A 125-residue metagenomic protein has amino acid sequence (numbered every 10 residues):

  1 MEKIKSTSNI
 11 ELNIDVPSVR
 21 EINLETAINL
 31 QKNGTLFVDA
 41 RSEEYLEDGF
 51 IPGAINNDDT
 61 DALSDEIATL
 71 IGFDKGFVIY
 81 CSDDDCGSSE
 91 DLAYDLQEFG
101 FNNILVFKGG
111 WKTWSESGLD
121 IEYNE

Functional and structural regions predicted by a protein language model:
M1-D48, E125: Flexible, polar/low-complexity N-terminal or interdomain linker segments that lie immediately upstream of folded
E21, F37, A54-N56, I104-V106: Conserved beta-strand scaffold positions in the cores of enzyme catalytic domains, especially in NTP/NDP-utilizing
T35, F101-N102, L119: Short phosphate-binding/catalytic loops that engage adenosine nucleotides
L46-P52, W114: Short loop/helix-cap segments at secondary-structure boundaries that form the rim of catalytic
I55-N56, G72-F73, I121-E125: Short, hinge-like loop/turn segments at secondary-structure boundaries
T60-A68: Alpha-helical scaffolding within the catalytic cores of extracellular/periplasmic polymer-degrading hydrolases
A68-W114: Catalytic cysteine-centered active loop of the rhodanese-like fold, especially the PTP/DSP P-loop
W114-E122: Glycine-rich, charge-decorated loop segments at or immediately adjacent to ligand/cofactor-binding or catalytic sites
